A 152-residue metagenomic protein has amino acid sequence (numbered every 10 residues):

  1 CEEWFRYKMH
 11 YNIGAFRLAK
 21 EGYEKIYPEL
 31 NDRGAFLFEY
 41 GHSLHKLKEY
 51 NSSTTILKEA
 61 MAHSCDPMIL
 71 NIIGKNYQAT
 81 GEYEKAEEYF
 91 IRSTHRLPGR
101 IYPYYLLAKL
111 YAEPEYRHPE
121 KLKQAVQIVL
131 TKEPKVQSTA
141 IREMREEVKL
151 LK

Functional and structural regions predicted by a protein language model:
W4-F5, A35-E39, M68-I72, Y102-L106 (+2 more regions): Alpha-solenoid helical repeat scaffolds
N12, K46, A79-T80, E113-P114 (+1 more regions): Register position in tetratricopeptide repeats
F16, Y50, Y83, R117-P119: TPR-repeat structural position
K25-P28, K58-A62, I91-H95, I128-T131: Conserved structural position within tetratricopeptide repeats
N31, S64-C65, P98, P134: Short coil turns that delineate tetratricopeptide repeat
T94-H95, I101, A108-V136: TPR/TPR-like (Sel1-like) alpha-helical repeat modules
